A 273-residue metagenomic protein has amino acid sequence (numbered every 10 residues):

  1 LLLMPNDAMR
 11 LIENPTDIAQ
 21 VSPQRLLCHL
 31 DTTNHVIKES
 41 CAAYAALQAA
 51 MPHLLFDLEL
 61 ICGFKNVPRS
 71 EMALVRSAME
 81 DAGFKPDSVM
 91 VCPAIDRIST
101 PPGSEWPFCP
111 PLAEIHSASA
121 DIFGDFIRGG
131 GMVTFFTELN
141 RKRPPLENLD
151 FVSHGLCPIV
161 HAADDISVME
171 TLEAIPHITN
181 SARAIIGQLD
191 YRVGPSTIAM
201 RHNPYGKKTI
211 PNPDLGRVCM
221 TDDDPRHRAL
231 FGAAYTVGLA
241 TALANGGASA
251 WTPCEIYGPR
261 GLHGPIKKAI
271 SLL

Functional and structural regions predicted by a protein language model:
L1-L3, Q24-C28, L54-L60, D87-V91 (+4 more regions): Hydrophobic faces of well-ordered beta-strands that scaffold small-molecule active sites in alpha/beta enzyme cores
L2-A8, I12-E13, H35-K38, A43 (+5 more regions): Catalytic cores of nucleotide-enabled group-transfer and carboxylate-activating enzymes in metabolic and assembly-line
L2-D57, D81-P86: Catalytic domains of carbohydrate-active enzymes, especially glycoside hydrolases
L2-D7, D31-T33, I61-K65, A94-D96 (+4 more regions): Active-site beta-loop-alpha junctions enriched in small/polar residues
M4-Q20, K38-S40, V67-E80, F136-P144 (+1 more regions): Short, acidic/polar
L47-M72, A82-D96: Structural motif corresponding to the early beta-alpha repeats
D87, I95, P102-L230: Noncatalytic carbohydrate-binding groove/subsite architecture in carbohydrate-active enzymes
V193-L273: Aromatic/acidic polysaccharide-binding cleft in carbohydrate-active enzymes
